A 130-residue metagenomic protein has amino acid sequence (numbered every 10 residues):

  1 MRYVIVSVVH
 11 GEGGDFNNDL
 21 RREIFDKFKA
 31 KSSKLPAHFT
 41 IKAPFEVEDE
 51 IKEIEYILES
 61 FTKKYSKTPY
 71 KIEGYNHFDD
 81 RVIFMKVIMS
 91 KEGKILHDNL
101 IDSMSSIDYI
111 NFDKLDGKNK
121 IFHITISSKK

Functional and structural regions predicted by a protein language model:
M1-P69, M85-K130: Basic, often amphipathic N-terminal segments
N76-I83: Short, basic/glycine-rich phosphate-binding loops at helix/coil junctions that contact nucleotide phosphates
